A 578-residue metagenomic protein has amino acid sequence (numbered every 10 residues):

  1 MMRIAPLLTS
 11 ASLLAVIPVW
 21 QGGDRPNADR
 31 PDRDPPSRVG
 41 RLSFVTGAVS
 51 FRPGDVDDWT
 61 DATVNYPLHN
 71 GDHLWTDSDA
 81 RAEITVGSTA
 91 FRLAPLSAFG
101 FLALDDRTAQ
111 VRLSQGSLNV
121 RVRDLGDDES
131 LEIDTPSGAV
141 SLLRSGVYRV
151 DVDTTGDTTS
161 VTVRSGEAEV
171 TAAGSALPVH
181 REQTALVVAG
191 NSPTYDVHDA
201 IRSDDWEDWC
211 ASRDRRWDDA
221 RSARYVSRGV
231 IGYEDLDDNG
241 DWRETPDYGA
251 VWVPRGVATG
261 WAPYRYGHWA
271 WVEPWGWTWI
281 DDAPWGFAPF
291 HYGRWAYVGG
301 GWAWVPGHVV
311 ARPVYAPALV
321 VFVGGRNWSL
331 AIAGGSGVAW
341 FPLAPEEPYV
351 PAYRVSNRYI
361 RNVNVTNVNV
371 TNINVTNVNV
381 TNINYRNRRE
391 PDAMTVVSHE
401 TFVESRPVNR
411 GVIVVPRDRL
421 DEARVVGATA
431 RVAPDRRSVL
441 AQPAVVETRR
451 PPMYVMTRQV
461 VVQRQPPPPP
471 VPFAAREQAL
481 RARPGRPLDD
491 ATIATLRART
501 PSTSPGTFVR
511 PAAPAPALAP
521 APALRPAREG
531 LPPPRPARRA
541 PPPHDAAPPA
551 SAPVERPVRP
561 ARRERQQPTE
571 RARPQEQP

Functional and structural regions predicted by a protein language model:
M1-L8: Bacterial N-terminal signal peptides that target proteins for export
I4, V19-D24: A general sequence property marking short-to-moderate contiguous segments in secreted/outer-membrane adhesion
T9-V16: Bacterial N-terminal signal peptides
S12, G40, A62, T76 (+9 more regions): Small-side-chain structural scaffolding
I17-V19, R525: N-terminal start and proteolytic maturation junction detector
G22-E169, G174-A185, R213, D219 (+1 more regions): Flexible, surface-exposed loop/linker segments and immediately adjacent secondary-structure boundaries
L186-P578: Low-complexity, repeat-rich tail regions
